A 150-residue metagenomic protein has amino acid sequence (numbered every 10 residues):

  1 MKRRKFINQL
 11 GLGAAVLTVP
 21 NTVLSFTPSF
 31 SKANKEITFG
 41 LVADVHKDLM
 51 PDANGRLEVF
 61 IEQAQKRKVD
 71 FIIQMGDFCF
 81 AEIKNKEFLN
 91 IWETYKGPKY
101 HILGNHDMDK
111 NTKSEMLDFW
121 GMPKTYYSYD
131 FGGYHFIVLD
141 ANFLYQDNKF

Functional and structural regions predicted by a protein language model:
K2-R3, T112: Helix N-cap and loop-to-helix transition residues
R3-T27: N-terminal export signals
G11, H46, C79, H106-D107 (+1 more regions): Short, glycine/serine-rich, charged loops/turns that create anion-binding and catalytic segments at active sites
G11, Q74, I102: Short glycine/serine/threonine-biased micro-segments
L12, K66, T94-G97: Secondary-structure boundary motif
L17-T18, V59, W92: A short hydrophobic/aromatic micro-motif that marks alpha-helical segments and, especially, helix-coil
T22-E87: N-terminal active-site segment of His-dependent metallophosphoesterases
I83-F150: Extended active-site neighborhood of metal-dependent phosphoesterases/phosphodiesterases
